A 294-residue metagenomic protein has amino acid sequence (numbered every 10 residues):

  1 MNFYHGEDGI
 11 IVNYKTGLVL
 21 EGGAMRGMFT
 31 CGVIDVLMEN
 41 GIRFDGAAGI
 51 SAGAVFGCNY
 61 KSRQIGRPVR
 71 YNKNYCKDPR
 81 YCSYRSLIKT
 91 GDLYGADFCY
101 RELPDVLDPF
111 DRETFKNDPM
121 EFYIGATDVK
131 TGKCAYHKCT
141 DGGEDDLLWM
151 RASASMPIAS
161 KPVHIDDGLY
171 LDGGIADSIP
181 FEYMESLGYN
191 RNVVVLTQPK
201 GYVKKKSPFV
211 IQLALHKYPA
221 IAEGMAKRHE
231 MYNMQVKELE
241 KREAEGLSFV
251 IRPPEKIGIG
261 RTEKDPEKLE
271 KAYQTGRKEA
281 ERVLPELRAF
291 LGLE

Functional and structural regions predicted by a protein language model:
N2-I50, C58-E294: Patatin-like phospholipase
